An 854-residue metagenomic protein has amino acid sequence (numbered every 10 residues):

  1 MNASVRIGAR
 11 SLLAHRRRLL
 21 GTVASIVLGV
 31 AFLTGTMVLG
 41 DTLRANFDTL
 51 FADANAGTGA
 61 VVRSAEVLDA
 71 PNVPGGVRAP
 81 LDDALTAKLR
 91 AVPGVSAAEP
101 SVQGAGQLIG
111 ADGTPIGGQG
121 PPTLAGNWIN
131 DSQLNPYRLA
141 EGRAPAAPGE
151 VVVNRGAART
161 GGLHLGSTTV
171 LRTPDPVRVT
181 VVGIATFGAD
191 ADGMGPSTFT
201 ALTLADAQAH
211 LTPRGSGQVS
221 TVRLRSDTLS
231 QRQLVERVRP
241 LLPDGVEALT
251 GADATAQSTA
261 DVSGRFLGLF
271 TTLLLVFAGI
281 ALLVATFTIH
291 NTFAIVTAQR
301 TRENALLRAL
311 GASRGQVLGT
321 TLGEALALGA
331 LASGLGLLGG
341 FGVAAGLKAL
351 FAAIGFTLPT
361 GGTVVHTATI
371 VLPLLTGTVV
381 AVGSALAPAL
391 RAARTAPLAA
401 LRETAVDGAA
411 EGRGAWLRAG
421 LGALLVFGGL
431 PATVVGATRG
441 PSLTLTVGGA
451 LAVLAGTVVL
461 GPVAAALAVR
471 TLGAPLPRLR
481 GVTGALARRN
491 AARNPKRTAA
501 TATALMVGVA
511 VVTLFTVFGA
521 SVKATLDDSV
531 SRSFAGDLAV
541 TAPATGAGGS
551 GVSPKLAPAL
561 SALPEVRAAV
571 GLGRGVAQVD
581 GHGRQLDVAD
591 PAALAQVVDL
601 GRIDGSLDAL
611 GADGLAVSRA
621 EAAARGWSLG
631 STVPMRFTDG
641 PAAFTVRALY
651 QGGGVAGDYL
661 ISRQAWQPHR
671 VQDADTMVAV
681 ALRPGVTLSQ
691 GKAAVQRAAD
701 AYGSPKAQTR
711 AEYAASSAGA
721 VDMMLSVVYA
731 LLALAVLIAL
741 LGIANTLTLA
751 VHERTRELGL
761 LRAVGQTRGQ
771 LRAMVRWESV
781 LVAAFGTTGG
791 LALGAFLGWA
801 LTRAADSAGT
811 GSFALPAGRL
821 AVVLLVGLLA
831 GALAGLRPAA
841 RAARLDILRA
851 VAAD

Functional and structural regions predicted by a protein language model:
M1-L283, I295-A298, G315, V530-R532 (+2 more regions): Membrane transport/envelope proteins' first extracytoplasmic loop
N2, R17-G21, S25, L269-T272 (+5 more regions): Alpha-helical transmembrane segments, especially those used as permease/efflux helices and single-pass anchors
N2, R394-A410, A843-D854: Short cytosolic juxtamembrane segments of multi-pass membrane proteins
S4, S11-R18, A278, A285-G329 (+3 more regions): Interfacial "coupling" helices/loops that link adjacent transmembrane helices in transporter permeases
R6, R18-L19, V30-V62, V67-L68 (+10 more regions): Alpha-helical transmembrane segments
F293, L326-T357, T369-R394, L425-V435 (+4 more regions): Small-residue-rich transmembrane alpha-helices
L451, G456-T457, V463-E621, S631 (+1 more regions): Juxtamembrane segments of multi-pass membrane proteins
T498, D675-A681, L688-A840, R844-D854: C-terminal transmembrane helical bundles of large multi-pass transporters and their helix-start/helix-kink determinants
